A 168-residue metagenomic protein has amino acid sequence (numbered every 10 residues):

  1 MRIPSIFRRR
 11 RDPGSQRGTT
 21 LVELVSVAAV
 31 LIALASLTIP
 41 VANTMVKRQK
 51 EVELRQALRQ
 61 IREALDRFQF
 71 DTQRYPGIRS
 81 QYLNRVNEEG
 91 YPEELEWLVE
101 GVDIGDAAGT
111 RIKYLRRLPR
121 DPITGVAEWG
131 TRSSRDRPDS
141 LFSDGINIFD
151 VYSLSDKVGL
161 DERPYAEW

Functional and structural regions predicted by a protein language model:
M1-R17: N-terminal leader/signal peptides at the extreme start of proteins
R17, A35, Y91: Flexible coil/turn residues that form the inter-helical turn or adjacent wing/linker of helix-turn-helix
R17, E23-S26: Internal alpha-helical transmembrane segments of multi-pass membrane proteins, especially GPCRs
V25-P40: Alpha-helical hydrophobic helix detector
S36-K50: Transmembrane signal-anchor/signal-peptide helices with a preference for the extracytoplasmic
V46-R74, G90: Membrane-proximal N-terminal amphipathic helix
D66-W168: Low-complexity, acidic interaction segments enriched in glycine
